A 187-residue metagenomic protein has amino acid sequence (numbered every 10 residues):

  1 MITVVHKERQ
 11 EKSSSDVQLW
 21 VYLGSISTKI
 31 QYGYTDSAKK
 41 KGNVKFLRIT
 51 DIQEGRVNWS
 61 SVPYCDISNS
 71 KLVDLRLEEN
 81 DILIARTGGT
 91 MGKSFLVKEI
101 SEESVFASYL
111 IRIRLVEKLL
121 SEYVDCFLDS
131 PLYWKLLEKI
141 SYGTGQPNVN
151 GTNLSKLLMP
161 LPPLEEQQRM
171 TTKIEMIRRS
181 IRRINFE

Functional and structural regions predicted by a protein language model:
M1-Y32, P160-E187: Non-catalytic DNA-recognition/assembly elements of restriction-modification systems
K12-G24, I84, I113-L120, C126-F127 (+2 more regions): Catalytic cores of nucleotide-enabled group-transfer and carboxylate-activating enzymes in metabolic and assembly-line
L19-F46, L154: Extended boundary segments
G24-D36, T50-E79: Sequence-specific dsDNA recognition surfaces
R48-I49, I67-D129: A short beta-sheet element
L96-K98, K139-G143: Short amphipathic beta-strand starts and helix->beta connectors
E103-I111, E122, Y142-L164: A short glycine-rich beta-alpha junction/loop motif
W134, Q146, Q167-Q168: Glutamine-centric residue-chemistry signal
